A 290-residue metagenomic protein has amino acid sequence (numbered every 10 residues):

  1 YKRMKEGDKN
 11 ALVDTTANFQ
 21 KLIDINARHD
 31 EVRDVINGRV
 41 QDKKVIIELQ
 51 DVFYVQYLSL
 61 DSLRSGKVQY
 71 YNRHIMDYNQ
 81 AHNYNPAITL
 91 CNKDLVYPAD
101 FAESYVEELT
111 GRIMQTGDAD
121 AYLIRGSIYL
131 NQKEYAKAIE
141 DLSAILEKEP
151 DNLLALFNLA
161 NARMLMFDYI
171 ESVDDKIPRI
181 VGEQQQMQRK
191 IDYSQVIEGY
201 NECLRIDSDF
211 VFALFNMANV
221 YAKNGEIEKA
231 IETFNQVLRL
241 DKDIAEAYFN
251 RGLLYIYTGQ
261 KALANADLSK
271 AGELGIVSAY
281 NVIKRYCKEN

Functional and structural regions predicted by a protein language model:
K5-V52, Q56-S62, G66-K93, M164-G199: Short coil/linker segments at helix-helix boundaries
G111-M114, A144-E147, N201-R205, Q236-R239 (+1 more regions): Conserved structural position within tetratricopeptide repeats
D118, N152, F210, I244 (+1 more regions): Residue-level recognition of tetratricopeptide repeat
A121, A155, A213, A247 (+1 more regions): TPR alpha-solenoid repeat register
I124, N158, N216, N250 (+1 more regions): Canonical tetratricopeptide repeat
